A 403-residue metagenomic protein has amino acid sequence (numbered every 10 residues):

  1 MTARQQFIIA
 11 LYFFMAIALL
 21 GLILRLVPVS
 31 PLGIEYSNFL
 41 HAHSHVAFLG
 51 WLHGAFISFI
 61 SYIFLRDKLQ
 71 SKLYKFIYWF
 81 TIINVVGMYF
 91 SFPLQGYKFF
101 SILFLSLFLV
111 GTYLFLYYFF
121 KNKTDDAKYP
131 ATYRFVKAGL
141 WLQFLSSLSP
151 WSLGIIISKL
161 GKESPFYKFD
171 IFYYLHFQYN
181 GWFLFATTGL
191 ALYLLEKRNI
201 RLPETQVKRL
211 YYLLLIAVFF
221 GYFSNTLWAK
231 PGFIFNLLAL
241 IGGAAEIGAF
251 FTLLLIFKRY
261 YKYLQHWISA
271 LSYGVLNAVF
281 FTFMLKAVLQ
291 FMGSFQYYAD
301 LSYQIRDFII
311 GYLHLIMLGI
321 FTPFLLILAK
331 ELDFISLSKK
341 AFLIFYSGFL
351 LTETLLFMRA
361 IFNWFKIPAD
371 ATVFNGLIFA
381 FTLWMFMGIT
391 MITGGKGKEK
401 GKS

Functional and structural regions predicted by a protein language model:
M1-S403: Hydrophobic alpha-helical transmembrane segments of multi-pass integral membrane proteins
